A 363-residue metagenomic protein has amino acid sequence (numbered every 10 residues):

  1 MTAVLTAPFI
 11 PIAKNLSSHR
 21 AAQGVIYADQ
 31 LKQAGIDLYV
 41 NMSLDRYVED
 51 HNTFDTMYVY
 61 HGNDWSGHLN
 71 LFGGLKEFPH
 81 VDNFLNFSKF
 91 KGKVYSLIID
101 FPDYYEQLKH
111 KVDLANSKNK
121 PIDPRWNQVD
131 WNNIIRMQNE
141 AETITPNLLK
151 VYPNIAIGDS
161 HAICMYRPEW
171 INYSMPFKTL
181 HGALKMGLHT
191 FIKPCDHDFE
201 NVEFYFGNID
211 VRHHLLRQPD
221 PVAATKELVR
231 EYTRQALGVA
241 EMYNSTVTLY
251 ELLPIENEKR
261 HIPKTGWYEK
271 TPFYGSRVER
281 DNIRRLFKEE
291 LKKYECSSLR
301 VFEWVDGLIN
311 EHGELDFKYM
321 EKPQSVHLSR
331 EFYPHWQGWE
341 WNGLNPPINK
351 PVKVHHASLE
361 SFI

Functional and structural regions predicted by a protein language model:
A3-A7, P11-Q33, Y105-N201: Serine-esterase "nucleophile elbow" of acetyl-processing enzymes
P11-S17, S66-G73, P176-K185, I209-R230 (+1 more regions): Surface-exposed cleft-lining segments at the edges of enzyme active sites
N41-N116, M137, T145: Extended catalytic core of nucleotide-activated donor transferases of GT-like folds
Y58-L71, I192-K226, L253-I262: Oxyanion-hole/transition-state-stabilizing segment in secreted/luminal serine hydrolases and related acyltransferases
Y95-Y105, Y205-D210, L237-E279, E303-N310: Active-site segments of SGNH/GDSL-like serine hydrolases that catalyze O-acetyl group transfer/hydrolysis on lipids
S96-I99, K120, S245-L253, N282-K318 (+1 more regions): Extracellular serine-dependent O-acyl
Q128-T143, L291, L315-I363: Histidine-centered active-site loop/cap adjacent to the catalytic His in serine esterases/O-acetyl transfer systems
N257-E303, S325-H335: Substrate-gating cap/lid alpha-helix
